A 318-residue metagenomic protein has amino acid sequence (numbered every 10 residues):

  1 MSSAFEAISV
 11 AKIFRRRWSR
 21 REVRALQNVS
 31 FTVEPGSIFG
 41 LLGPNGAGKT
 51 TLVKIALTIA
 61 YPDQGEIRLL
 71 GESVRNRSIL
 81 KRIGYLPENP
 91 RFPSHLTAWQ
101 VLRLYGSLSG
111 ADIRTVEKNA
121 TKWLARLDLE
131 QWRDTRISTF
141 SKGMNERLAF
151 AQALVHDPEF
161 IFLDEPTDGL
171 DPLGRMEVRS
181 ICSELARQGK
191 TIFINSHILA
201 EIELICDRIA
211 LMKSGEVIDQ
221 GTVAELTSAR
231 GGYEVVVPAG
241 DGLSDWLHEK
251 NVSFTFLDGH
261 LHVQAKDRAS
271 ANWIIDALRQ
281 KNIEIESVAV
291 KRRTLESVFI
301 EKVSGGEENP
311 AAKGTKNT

Functional and structural regions predicted by a protein language model:
M1-S3: Primarily ABC-family ATPase nucleotide-binding module
F5-A7, K12-K213, D219: ABC transporter nucleotide-binding domains
E66, R91, G240, K266-A269: Short coil/turn segments
S73-V74, V217, P238, R268 (+1 more regions): Short, surface-exposed acidic/glycine-rich loop or hinge patches that mediate macromolecular interfaces
R75, E201, G242-L243, S270 (+1 more regions): Short phosphate-engaging motifs
H95, V236, Q264, V288-A289: Active-site-adjacent beta-strand anchor residues
V178-A265: ABC transporter nucleotide-binding domain
K266-T318: C-terminal coupling/interaction segments
